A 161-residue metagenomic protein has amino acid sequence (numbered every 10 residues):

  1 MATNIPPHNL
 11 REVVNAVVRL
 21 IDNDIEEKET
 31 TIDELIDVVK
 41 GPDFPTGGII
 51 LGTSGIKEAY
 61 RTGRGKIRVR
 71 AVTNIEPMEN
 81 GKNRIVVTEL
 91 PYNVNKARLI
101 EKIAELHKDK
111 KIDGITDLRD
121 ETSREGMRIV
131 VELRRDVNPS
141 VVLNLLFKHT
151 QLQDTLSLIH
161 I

Functional and structural regions predicted by a protein language model:
M1-I159: Intrinsically disordered, low-complexity regulatory segments
